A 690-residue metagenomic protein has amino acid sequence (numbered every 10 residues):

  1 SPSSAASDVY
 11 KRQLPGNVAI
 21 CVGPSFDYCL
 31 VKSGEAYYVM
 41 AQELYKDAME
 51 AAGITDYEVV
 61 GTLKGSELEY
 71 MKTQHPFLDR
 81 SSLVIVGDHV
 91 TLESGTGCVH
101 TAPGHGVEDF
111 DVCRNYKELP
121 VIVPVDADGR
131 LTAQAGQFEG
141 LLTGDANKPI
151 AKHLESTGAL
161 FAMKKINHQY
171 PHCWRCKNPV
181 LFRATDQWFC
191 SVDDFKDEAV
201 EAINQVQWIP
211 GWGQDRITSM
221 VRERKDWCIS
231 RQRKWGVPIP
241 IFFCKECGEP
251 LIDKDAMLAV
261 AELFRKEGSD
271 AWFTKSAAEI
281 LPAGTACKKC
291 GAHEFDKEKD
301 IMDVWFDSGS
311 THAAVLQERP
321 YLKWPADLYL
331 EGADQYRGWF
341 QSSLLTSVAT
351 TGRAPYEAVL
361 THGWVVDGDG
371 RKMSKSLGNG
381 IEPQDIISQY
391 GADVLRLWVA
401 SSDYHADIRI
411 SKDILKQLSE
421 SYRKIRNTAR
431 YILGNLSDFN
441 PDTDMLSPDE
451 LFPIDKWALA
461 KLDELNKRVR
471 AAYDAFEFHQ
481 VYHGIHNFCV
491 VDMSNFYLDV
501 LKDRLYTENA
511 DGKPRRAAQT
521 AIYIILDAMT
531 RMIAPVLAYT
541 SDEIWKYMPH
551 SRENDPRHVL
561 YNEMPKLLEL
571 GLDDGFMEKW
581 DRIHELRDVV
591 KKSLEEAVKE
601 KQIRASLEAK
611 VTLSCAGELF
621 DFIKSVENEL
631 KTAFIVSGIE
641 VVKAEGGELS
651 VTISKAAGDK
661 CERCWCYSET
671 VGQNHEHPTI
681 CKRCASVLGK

Functional and structural regions predicted by a protein language model:
S1-N17, Y28-C29, E67-Q74, R80-S81 (+13 more regions): Residue patterns forming the tRNA-binding/recognition surfaces of aminoacyl-tRNA synthetases and related DALR
F77-I85, K297-W324, E357, V491 (+2 more regions): Active-site-adjacent "gating/activation" loops or surface patches in catalytic cores
Y170, I239-I241, G284, G658-C661 (+1 more regions): Residues immediately within or flanking Cys/His clusters that coordinate Zn2+ in small zinc-binding modules
C173, C244, C287-C290, C661 (+1 more regions): Short cysteine-rich clusters marking metal-coordination/redox-active sites
V180, G248-L251, H293-F295, S668-V671 (+1 more regions): Cys/His-rich microdomains that often coordinate metals
Q232, G248, G291, W665-S668 (+1 more regions): Cys/His-coordinated zinc-binding microdomains
F295, F439-K467, L498-S593, A597-G617 (+2 more regions): Acidic, turn-prone loop/beta-hairpin segments
V671-T679: Short linker/helix segments within small regulatory modules
